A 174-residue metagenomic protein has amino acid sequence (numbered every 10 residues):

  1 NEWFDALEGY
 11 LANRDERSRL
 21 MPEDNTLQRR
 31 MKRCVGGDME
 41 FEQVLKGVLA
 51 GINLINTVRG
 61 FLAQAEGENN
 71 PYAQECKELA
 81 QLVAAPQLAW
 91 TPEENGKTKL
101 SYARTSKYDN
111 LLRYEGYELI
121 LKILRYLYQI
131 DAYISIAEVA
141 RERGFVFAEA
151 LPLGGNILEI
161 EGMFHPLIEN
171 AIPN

Functional and structural regions predicted by a protein language model:
N1-N174: Alpha-helical coupling/stalk and coiled-coil linker elements that connect catalytic or binding modules and transmit
